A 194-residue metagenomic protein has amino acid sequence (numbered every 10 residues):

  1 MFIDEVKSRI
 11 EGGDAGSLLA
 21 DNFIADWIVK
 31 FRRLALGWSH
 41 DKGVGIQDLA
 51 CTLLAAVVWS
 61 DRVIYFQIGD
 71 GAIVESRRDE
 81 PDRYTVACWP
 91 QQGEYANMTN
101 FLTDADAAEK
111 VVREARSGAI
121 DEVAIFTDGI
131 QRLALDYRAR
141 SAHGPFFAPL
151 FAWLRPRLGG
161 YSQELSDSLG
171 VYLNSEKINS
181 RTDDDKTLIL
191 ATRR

Functional and structural regions predicted by a protein language model:
M1-L34, G144-S168: Helix-loop-helix
I3, K7, R77-E80, Q131 (+1 more regions): Hydrophobic/aromatic-lined pockets within catalytic cores
I10-V74, K110-S117, S180: Catalytic core of PPM/PP2C metal-dependent serine/threonine phosphatase domains
F31-V44, E75-G118, L154-R157, E164 (+2 more regions): PP2C/PPM family metal-dependent serine/threonine protein phosphatase catalytic domain, recognizing the conserved
Q47-S60, I64, Q91-D136: Acidic loop->beta-strand submotif enriched in PP2C/PPM serine/threonine phosphatases
C51, V63, Y84, L188-I189: A broad, low-specificity signal marking well-ordered, structured residues that form hydrophobic/aromatic
I68-G71, R78-D79, P90-Q91, D128-I130: Histidine- and/or cysteine-centered catalytic micro-motif in compact active-site loops
D106-R194: C-terminal catalytic subdomain
